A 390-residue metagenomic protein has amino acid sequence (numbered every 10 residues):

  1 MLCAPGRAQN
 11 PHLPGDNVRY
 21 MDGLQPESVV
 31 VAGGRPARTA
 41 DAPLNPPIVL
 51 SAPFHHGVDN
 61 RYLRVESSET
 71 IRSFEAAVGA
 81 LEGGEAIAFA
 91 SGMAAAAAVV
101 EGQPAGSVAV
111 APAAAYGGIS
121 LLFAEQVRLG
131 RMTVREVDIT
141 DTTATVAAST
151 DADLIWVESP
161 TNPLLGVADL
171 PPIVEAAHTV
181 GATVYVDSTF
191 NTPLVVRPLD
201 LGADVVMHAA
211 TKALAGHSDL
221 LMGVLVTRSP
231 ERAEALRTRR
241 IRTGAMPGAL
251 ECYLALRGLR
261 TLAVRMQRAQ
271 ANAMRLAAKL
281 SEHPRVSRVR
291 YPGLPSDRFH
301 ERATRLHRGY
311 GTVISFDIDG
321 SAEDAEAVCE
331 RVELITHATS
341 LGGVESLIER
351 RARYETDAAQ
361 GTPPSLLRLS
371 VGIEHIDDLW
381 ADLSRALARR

Functional and structural regions predicted by a protein language model:
M1-P11: N-terminal amphipathic/hydrophobic targeting modules at extreme N-termini, encompassing cleavable Sec/SRP-type signal
L2, P14-A77: N-terminal "arm"/small-domain region of PLP-dependent enzymes with the aminotransferase-like
Q9-N17, R265, E330, S346-R390: PLP-dependent enzyme catalytic core of the Aspartate aminotransferase-like
R19-Y20, A86-H283: Conserved PLP-enzyme active-site core in the AAT-like
Y20-E27, A245, R288, G342-V344 (+1 more regions): Positively charged, small/polar-rich N-terminal and surface patches that mediate targeting and assembly and bind
P47-A98, G102, G118-V127: Conserved N-terminal alpha-helix of the aminotransferase class I/II PLP-enzyme fold
T243-G244, R331-S340, A386-R390: A common structural junction motif
V286-L367, V371: Conserved C-terminal alpha-helix-loop-beta "cap" of PLP-dependent enzymes that closes/shapes the active-site mouth
